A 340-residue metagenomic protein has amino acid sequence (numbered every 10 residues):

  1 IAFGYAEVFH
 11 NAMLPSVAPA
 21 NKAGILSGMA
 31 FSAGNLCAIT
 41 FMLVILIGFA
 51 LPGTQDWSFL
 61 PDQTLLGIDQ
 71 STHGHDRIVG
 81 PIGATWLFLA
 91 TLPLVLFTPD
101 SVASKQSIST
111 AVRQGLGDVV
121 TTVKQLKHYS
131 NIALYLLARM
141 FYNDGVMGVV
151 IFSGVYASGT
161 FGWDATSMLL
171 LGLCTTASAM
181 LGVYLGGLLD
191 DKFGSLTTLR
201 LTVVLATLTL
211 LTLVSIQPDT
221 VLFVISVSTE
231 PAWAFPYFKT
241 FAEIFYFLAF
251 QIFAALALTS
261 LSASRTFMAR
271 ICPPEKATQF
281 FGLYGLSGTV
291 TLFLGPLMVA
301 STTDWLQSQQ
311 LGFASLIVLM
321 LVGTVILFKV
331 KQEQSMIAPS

Functional and structural regions predicted by a protein language model:
Y5-P19, T259-C272: Intracellular juxtamembrane helix-capping segments at the cytosolic ends of symmetry-related transmembrane helices
I47-T85, F238-F241, S301-M320: A membrane-interface helix-boundary motif in multi-pass transporters
W86-F97, I216-Q217, S260, L294 (+1 more regions): Multi-pass alpha-helical transporter architecture, strongest for 12-TM Major Facilitator/SLC carriers used
P99-L136, W233-F238: Juxtamembrane intracellular "pre-TM" segments in multi-pass secondary transporters
I151-L171: Short amphipathic helix-loop junctions that connect adjacent transmembrane helices in Major Facilitator Superfamily/SLC
L181-S195, I216-Q217, V221, T303-D304: Helix-to-loop junctions at the C-terminal end of transmembrane segments in multipass secondary transporters
D191-A206: Cytoplasmic membrane-interface "Motif A"-like loop-to-helix N-cap segments of 12-TM Major Facilitator Superfamily
V204-K239: C-terminal ends and interior cores of transmembrane alpha-helices in multi-pass membrane transporters/permeases
